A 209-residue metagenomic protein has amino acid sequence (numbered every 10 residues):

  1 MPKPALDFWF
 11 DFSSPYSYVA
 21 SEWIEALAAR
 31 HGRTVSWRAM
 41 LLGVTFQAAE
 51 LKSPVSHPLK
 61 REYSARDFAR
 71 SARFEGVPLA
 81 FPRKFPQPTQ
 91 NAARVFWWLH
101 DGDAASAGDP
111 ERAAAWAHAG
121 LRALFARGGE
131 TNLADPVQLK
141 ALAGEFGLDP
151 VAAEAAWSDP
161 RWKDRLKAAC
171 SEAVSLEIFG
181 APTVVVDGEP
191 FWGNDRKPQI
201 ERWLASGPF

Functional and structural regions predicted by a protein language model:
M1-L6, S56-P58: Amphipathic repeat-derived elements
K3-D7, D11-R33, S106, A115 (+1 more regions): C-terminal cap of thioredoxin/glutaredoxin-like
F12, Y16-G128: Structural alpha/beta surface segment adjacent to cysteine/selenocysteine redox centers across thiol/disulfide enzymes
